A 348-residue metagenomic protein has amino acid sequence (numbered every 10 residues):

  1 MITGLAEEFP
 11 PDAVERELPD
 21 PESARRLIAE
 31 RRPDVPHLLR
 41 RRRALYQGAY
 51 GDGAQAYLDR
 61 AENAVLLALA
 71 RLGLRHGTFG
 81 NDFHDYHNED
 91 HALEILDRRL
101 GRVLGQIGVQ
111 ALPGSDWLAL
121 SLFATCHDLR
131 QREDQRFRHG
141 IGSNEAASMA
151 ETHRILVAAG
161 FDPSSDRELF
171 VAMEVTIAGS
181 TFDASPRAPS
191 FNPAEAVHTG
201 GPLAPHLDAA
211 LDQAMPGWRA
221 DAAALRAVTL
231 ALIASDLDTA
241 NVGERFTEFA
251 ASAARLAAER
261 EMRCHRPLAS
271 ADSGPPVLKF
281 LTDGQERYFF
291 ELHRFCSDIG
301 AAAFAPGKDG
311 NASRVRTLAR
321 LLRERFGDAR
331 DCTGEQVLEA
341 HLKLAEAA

Functional and structural regions predicted by a protein language model:
I2-G51, Y86, L100-D116, C126 (+3 more regions): Divalent metal-dependent phosphate-bond-processing catalytic cores, especially two-metal-ion Mg2+/Mn2+ enzymes that act
G48-E62: Low-complexity, highly charged intrinsically disordered N-terminal segments that act as targeting/localization
N63-R75, L120-L129: Active-site-adjacent bridging/hinge elements
L67-L96, E133-F137: Active-site flanking loop/helix segments enriched in acidic
H87, H91, H127, N144 (+1 more regions): Histidine-centered active-site/metal-ligand motif
I95, W117-R136, S148, M173-D183: His-Asp-centered metal-binding catalytic motifs of divalent-metal-dependent phosphohydrolases/nucleases
I95-R102, G142-G160: An active-site-proximal "capping" alpha-helix that borders the catalytic cofactor pocket
Q106-A111, R136-F137, I155-F170, E248: Inter-helical turn/loop segments and adjacent helix faces that build the functional surface of alpha-helical bundle
